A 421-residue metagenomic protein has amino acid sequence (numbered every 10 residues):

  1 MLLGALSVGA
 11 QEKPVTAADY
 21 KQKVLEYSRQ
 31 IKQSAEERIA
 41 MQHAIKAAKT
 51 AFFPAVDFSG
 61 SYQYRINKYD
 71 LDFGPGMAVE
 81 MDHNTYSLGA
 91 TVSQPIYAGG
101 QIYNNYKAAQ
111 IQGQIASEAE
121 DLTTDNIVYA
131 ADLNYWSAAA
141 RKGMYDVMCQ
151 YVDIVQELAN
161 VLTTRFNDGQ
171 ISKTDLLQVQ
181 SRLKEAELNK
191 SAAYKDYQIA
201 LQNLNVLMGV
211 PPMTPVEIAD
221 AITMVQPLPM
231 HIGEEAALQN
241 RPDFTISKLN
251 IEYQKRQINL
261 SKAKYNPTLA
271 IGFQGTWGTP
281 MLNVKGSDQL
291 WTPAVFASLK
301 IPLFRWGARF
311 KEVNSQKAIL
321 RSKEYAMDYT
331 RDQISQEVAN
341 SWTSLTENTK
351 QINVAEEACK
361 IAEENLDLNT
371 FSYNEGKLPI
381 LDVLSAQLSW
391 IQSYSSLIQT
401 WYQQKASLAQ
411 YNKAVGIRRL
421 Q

Functional and structural regions predicted by a protein language model:
L2-G9: Hydrophobic h-region of N-terminal signal peptides that target proteins for export in Gram-negative bacteria
A10-D57, S61, P212-E252, P302-L303 (+4 more regions): Bacterial Sec-pathway N-terminal export signals of envelope proteins
V15, D19, H43, N126-L238 (+3 more regions): Periplasmic alpha-helical coiled-coil/stalk elements that build and connect Gram-negative outer-membrane
K32, A55-M77, D82, S93-L122 (+5 more regions): Small/polar (Gly/Ser/Thr/Ala-rich) solvent-exposed segments that form structured loops/beta-strands/short helices used
Q33-A48, T123, I127-D146, T164 (+4 more regions): Amphipathic alpha-helical coiled-coil segments
T85-S87, L133, Q178, T268 (+1 more regions): Transmembrane beta-barrel architecture of outer-membrane proteins
Y86-A90, G233, P293-L299: Hydrophobic, lipid-facing positions within transmembrane beta-strands of outer-membrane proteins
